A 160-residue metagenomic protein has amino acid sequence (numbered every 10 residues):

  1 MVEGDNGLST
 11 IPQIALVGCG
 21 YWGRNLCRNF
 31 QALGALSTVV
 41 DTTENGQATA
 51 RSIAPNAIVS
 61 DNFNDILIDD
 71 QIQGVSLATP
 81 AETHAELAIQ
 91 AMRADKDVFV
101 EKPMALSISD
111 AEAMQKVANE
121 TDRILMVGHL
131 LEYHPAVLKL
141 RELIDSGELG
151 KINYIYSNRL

Functional and structural regions predicted by a protein language model:
V2-A54: N-terminal Rossmann-like dinucleotide-binding module
G23, Q47, H84, A88 (+2 more regions): A general structural signal for well-ordered alpha-helical segments in protein cores
N29, T49-I53, Q90-A94, A113-T121 (+1 more regions): Alpha-helical structural signal in soluble globular domains
L33, A54, D69-D70, H134: Acidic-histidine catalytic/liganding microenvironments
A35, P55-A57, K96, R123-I124: Short glycine/serine/threonine/alanine-rich loop segments
S37, Q71-Q73, N153: Conserved acidic residues
A57-V117: Beta-loop-alpha module in the N-terminal Rossmann-like domain of NAD(P)-dependent dehydrogenases, especially those
A105-L160: A contiguous active-site-proximal alpha/beta segment in oxidoreductase catalytic domains
